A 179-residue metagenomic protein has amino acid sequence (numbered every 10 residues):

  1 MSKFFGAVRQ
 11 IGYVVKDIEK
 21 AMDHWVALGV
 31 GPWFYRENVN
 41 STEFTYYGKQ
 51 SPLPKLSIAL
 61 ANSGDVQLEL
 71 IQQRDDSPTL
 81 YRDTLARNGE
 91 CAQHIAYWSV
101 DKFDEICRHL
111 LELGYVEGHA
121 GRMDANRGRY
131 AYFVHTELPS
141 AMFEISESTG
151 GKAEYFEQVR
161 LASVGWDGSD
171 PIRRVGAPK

Functional and structural regions predicted by a protein language model:
M1-R9, Y13-F34, Q50-V116, R127 (+1 more regions): Glyoxalase I/VOC metalloenzyme domain signal
F34-V39, G121-R122: Conserved catalytic-core motifs of GNAT/GCN5-like acyltransferases
V39-T45, L113-E117: Short Pro/Gly-enriched beta-strand edge/turn motifs at strand-loop
N40-F44, A125-Y132: Beta-rich nucleic-acid/ligand-interaction surfaces
